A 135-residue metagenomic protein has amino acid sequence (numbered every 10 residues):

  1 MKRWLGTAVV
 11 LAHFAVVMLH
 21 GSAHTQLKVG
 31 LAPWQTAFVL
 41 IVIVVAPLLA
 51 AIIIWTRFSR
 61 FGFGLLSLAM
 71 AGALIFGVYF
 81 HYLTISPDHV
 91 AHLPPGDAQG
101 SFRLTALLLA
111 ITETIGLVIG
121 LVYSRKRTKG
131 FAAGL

Functional and structural regions predicted by a protein language model:
M1-H13, I119-K129: Cytosolic juxtamembrane helix and N-cap/initiation of the first transmembrane helix
L5-V16, I43, G62, L66-M70 (+1 more regions): Hydrophobic alpha-helical transmembrane segments of polytopic
V16-H24, L68-P87: C-terminal TM-helix exit segments that contain a strictly Trp-centered aromatic cap at the helix terminus
H20-A46: Transmembrane alpha-helix entry/boundary detector in multi-pass membrane proteins
L27-Q35, V78-T105: Interfacial non-cytosolic loop connecting adjacent transmembrane helices
V45-W55, I119-V122: Alpha-helical transmembrane segments in multipass membrane proteins, preferentially the mid-helix core
I52-F76: Loop-to-transmembrane helix junctions at the membrane interface
P94-R125: Alpha-helical membrane-associated segments of multi-pass integral membrane proteins
